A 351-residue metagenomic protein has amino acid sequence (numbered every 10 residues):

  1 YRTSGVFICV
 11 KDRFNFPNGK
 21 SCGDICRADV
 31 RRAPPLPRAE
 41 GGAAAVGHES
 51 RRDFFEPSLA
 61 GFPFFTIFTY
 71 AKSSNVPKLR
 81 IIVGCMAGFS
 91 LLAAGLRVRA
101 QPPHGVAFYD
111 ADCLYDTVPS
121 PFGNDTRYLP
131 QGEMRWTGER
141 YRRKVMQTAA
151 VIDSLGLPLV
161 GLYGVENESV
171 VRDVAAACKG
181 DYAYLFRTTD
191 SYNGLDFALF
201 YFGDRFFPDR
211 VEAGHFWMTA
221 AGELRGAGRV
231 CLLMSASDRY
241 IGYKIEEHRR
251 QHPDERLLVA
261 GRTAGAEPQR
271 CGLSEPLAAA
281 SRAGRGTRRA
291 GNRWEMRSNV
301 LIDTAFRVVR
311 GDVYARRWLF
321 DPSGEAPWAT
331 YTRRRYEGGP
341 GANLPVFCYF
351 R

Functional and structural regions predicted by a protein language model:
Y1, D12-N15, D24, D29 (+1 more regions): Intrinsic-disorder-associated, low-complexity terminal segments enriched in Asp/Asn/His/Tyr and depleted of Lys/Arg
D12, D53, T66-P102: Bacterial Sec-dependent N-terminal signal peptides
G23, R27-S50: Compositionally biased, low-complexity flexible segments
I67, V98-A177, T189: N-terminal, active-site-proximal structural segment of metallo-dependent hydrolase catalytic domains
V106-A111, Q147-V171, L232-A236, I241-R270 (+3 more regions): Active-site beta-strand/loop signature of hydrolases that rely on acidic residues for catalysis
V165-G228, S235: Structured beta-strand-rich core segments of catalytic domains in phosphoester-bond hydrolases
E247-L258, A264-R351: Metal-dependent phosphoester-hydrolase catalytic domains
